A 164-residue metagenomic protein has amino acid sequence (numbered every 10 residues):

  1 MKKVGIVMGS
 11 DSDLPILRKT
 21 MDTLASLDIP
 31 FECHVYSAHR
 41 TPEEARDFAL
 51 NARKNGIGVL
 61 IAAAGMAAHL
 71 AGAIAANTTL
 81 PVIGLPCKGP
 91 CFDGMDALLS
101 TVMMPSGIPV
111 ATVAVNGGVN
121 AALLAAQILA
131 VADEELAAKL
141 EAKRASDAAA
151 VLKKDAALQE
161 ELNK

Functional and structural regions predicted by a protein language model:
K2, I29-E32, T79-L80, V102-V110: Glycine/charged-rich beta-loop-alpha catalytic/anionic-binding loops adjacent to active sites
K2-R40: Glycine-rich phosphate/diphosphate-binding loop of Rossmann-like nucleotide-binding domains
M8-P15, K19-T20, M95-K164: C-terminal binding/interaction regions
D13-L17, T41-A45, A64-A73, F92-M95 (+1 more regions): Short glycine/serine/threonine-rich phosphate/pyrophosphate-binding segments that cradle anionic phosphate groups
C33, E43, M66, L158-K164: Acidic, glycine/proline-rich low-complexity segments that act as flexible tails and inter-domain linkers
C33-K54: N-terminal beta-loop-helix "entrance" segment that forms/cooperates in small-molecule cofactor or anionic ligand
F48-P86: Glycine-rich phosphate-binding loop
N77-V102, S106: Glycine/small-residue-rich loop that forms an oxyanion/phosphate-binding "nest" at active or ligand-binding sites
